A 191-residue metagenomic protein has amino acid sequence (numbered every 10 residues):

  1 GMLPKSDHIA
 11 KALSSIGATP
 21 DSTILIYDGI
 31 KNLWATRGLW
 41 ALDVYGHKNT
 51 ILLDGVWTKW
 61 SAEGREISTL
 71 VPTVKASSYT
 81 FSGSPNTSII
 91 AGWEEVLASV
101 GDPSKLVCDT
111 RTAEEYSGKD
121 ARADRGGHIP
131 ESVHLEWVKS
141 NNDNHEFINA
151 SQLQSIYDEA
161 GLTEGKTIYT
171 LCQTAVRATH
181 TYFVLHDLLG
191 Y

Functional and structural regions predicted by a protein language model:
G1-E94, A98-S99, V176-Y191: Thiolate-centered catalytic microenvironments shared by cysteine-dependent enzyme domains
G1-P20, G92, L97-G165: Positively charged, proline/Ser/Thr-rich regional signature most characteristic of the Rhodanese/CDC25-like
I24, T167-I168: Alpha/beta-hydrolase fold nucleophile elbow
A160, K166, H186-G190: Active-site signature of cysteine proteases
C172: Short cysteine clusters
